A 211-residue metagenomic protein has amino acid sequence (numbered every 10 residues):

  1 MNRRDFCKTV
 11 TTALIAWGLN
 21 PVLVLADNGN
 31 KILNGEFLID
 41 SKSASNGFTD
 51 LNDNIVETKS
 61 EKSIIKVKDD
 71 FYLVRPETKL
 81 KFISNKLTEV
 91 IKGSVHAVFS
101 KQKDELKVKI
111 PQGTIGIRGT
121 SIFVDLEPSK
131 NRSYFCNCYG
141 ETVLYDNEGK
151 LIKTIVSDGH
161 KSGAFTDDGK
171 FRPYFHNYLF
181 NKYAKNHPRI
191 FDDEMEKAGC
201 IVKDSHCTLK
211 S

Functional and structural regions predicted by a protein language model:
F6, V10-L14, P21-N54, K59-S60 (+1 more regions): Flexible, surface-exposed loop/linker segments and immediately adjacent secondary-structure boundaries
